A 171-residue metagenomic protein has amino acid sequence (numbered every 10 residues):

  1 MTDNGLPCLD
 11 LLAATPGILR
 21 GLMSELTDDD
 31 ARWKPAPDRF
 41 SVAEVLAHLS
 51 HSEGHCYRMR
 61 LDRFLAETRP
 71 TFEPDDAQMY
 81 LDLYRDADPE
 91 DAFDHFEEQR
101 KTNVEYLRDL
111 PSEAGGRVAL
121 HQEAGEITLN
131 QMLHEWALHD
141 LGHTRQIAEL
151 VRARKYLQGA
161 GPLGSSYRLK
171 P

Functional and structural regions predicted by a protein language model:
M1-D29, S52-R63: Alpha-helical bundle segments that constitute or directly flank the non-heme di-iron/ferroxidase center
M1-G5, D82-P89, Q122-L129: A short, mixed-charge helix-start or loop-turn motif at secondary-structure junctions
G5-A13, R39, A43, P89-F93 (+1 more regions): Amphipathic, non-membrane alpha-helical segments in soluble helical-bundle scaffolds
C8-L11, L22-E25, E67-T68, Y80-R85 (+2 more regions): Short acidic/polar alpha-helix capping motifs at helix-coil junctions
L9, R20-M23, A43-L46, S50 (+6 more regions): Non-transmembrane alpha-helical segments in soluble domains of secreted/periplasmic/extracellular proteins
T15, Q78-R117, Q131-W136, Q146: Acidic/histidine-rich alpha-helical segments that form the ligand environment of transition-metal centers
L22, L26-D29, T68-T71, L110-E113 (+1 more regions): A short secondary-structure junction motif
R32-D75, V118-P171: Short, contiguous alpha-helical
